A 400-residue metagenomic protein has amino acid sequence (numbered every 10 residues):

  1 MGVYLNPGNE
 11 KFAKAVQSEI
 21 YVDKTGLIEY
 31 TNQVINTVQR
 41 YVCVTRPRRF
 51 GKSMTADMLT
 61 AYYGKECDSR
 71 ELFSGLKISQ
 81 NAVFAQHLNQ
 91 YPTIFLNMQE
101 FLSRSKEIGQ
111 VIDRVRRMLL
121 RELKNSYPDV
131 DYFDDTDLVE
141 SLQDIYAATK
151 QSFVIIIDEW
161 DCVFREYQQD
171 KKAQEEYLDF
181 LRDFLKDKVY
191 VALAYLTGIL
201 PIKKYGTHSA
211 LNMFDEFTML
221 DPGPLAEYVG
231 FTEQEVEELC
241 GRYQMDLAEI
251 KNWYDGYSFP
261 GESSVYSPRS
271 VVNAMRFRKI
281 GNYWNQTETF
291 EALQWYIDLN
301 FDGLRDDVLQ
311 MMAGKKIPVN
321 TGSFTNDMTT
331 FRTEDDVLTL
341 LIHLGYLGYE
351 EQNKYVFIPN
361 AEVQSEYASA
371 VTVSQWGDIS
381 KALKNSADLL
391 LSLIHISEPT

Functional and structural regions predicted by a protein language model:
P7-E29: N-terminal pre-Walker A segment at the start of P-loop NTPase domains
K52: Conserved lysine of the Walker
Y62-N89, H208: Flexible phosphate/Mg2+-sensing switch loops adjacent to catalytic phosphate-binding sites
D144-Y146, E175-A194: Substrate-engagement module of ASCE P-loop NTPases
G206-N212, F217-A274, D307-V308, M312: Amphipathic alpha-helical segments of the small helical/lid subdomains adjacent to P-loop NTPase cores
N282, Q286, W295-L340: Conserved helicase/translocase motor-coupling segment
A361-L389: Short, amphipathic alpha-helical interaction segments positioned at domain boundaries
L391-T400: Residue-level detector of conserved catalytic or cofactor/ligand-binding positions in enzyme active sites
